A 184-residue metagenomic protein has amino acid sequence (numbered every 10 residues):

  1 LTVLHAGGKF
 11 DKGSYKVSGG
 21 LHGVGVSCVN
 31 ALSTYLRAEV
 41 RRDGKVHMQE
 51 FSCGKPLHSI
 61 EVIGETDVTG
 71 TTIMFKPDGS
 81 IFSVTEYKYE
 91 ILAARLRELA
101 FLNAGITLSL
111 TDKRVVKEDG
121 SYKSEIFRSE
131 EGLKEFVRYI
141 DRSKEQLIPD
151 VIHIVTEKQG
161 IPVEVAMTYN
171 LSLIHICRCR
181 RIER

Functional and structural regions predicted by a protein language model:
L4: N-terminal cofactor/phosphate-binding cores enriched in small/glycine residues, especially glycine-rich loops such as
G7-E130, F136: GHKL-type ATPase core
D119-I161: Extended amphipathic alpha-helical scaffolds
I161-L173: Short beta-strand elements
I174-R181: Conserved small/polar residues in nucleotide/adenosyl-binding loops
